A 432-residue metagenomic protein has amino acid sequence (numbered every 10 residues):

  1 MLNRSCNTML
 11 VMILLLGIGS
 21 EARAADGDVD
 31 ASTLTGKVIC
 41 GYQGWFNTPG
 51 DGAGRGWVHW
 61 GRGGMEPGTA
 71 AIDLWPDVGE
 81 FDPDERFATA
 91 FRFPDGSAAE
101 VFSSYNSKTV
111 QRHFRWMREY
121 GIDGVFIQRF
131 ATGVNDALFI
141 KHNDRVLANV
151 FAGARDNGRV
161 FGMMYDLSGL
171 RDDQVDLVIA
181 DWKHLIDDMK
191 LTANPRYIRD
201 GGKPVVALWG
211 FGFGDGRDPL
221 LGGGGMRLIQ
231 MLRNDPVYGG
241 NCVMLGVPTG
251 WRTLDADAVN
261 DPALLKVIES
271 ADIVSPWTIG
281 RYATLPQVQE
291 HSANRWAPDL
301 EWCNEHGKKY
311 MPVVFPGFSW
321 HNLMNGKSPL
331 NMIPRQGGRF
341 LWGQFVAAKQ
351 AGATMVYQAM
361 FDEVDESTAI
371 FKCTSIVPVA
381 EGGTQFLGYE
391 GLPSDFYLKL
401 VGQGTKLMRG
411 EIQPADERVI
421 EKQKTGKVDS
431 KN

Functional and structural regions predicted by a protein language model:
M1-R4: N-terminal secretory signal peptides that target proteins for export/translocation
T8-G17: Bacterial N-terminal signal peptides
S20-A24: Sec/Tat signal peptide C-region and signal peptidase I cleavage site
A25-N432: Glycan-processing catalytic domains of CAZymes
